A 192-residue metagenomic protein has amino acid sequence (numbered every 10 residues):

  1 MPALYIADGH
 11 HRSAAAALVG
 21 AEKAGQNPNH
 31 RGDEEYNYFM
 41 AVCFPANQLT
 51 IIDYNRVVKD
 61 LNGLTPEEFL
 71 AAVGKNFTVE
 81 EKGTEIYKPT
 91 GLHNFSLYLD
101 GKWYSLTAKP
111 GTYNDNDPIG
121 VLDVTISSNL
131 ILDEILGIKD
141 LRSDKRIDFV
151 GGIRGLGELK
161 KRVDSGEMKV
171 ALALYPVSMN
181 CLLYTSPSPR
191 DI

Functional and structural regions predicted by a protein language model:
M1-N27: Active-site beta-strand/loop microenvironment that shapes enzyme catalytic pockets
Y5, A24-P45: Functional transmembrane or membrane-interface alpha-helices that line membrane-embedded catalytic, ligand-binding
A17, Y38-C43, S105, K160 (+1 more regions): C-terminal structural segment of proteins
Y36-G83: A conserved active-site cap/scaffold subdomain adjacent to cofactor or substrate pockets
N62-F77, I86-K88, T107-G111, N116-V177: Extended C-terminal subregions enriched in glycine
T78-K82, Y87-S105: Internal, conserved structured core segments that host functional sites
Y184-I192: Single conserved hydrophobic/aromatic residue that forms the stacking wall/gate of nucleotide- or nucleobase-binding
